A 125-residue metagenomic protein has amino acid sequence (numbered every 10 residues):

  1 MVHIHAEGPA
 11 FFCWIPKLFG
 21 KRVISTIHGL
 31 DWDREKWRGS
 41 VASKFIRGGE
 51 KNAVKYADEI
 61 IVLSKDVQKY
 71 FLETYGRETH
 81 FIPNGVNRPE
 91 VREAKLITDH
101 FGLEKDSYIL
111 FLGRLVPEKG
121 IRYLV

Functional and structural regions predicted by a protein language model:
V2-H3, K55-S64, H80: A short beta-strand/loop micro-motif in the catalytic core of glycosyltransferases that engages the nucleotide-sugar
I4-P9: Short His-centered aromatic/hydrophobic patch
A10-F11, T26-V41, Y56-E59, P89: A short, histidine- and acid-enriched strand-loop-helix "catalytic/donor-clamping" loop that lines the nucleotide-sugar
L18-F19, V41-I60: Membrane-proximal helix-turn-helix segments that form the acceptor-binding/catalytic region of lipid-linked
L63, I82, F111-G113: Short hydrophobic "strand-cap" motifs at the C-terminus of beta-strands
D66, G85: Carbohydrate-associated surface elements
V91-L103: A short helix/loop element that forms part of the nucleotide-sugar donor recognition site in Leloir-type
G102-K119, V125: Conserved donor-binding/catalytic core segment of Leloir-type glycosyltransferases
